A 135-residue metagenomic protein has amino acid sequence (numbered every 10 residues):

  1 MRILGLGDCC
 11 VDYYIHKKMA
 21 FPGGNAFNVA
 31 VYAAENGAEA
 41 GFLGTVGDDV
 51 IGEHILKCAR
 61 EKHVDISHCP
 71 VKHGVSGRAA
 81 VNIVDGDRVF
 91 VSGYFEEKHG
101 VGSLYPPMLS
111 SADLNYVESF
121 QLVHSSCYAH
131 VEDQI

Functional and structural regions predicted by a protein language model:
M1-K17: Positively charged, low-complexity intrinsically disordered leader regions
V11-Y13, E39-S125: Conserved N-terminal subdomain of the carbohydrate kinase-like
I15-H16, G52, Q134-I135: Short glycine-/acidic-enriched loop or helix-start segments at secondary-structure transitions that form or flank
K17-P22, E96: Short glycine-enriched, charge-decorated loop/helix-capping segments at active-site entrances that position
G24-N25, I51: Conserved alpha-helical elements of sugar-nucleotide-dependent glycosyltransferases
N25-A26, S76, Q134: Short glycine/serine/threonine-rich phosphate/pyrophosphate-binding segments that cradle anionic phosphate groups
A30-E39: Alpha-helix C-terminal capping segments
Q121-I135: Conserved beta-alpha-beta core of the PfkB/ribokinase-like small-molecule kinase fold
